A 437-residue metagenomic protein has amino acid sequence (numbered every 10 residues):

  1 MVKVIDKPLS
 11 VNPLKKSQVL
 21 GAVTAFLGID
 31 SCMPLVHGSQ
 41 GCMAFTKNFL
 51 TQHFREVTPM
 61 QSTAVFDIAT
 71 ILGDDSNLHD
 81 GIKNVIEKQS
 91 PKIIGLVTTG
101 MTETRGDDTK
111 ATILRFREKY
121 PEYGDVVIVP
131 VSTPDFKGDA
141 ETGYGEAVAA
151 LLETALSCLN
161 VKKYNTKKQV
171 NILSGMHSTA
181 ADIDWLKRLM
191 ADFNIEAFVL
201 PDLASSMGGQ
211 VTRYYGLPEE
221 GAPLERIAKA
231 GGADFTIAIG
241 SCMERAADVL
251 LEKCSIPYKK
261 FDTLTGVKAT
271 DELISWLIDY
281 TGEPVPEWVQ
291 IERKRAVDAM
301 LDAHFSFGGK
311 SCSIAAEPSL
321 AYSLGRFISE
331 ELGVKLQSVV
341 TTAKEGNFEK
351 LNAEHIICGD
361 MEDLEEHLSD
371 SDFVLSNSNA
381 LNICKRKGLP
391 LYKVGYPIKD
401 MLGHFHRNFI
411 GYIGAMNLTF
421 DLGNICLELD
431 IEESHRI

Functional and structural regions predicted by a protein language model:
M1-I437: An N-terminal assembly and electron-transfer interface module characteristic of large anaerobic redox and radical
